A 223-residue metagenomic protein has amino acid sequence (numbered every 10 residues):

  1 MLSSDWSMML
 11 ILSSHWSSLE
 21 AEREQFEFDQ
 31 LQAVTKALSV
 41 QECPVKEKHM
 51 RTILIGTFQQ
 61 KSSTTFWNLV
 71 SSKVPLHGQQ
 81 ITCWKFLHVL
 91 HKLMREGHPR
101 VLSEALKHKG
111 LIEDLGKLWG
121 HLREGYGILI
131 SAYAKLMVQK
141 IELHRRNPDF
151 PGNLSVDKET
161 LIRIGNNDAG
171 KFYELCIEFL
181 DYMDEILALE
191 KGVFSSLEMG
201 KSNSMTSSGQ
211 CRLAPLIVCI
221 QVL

Functional and structural regions predicted by a protein language model:
L2-V222: Eukaryote-specific intrinsically disordered, low-complexity regulatory regions enriched for Ser/Thr/Pro/Gln
